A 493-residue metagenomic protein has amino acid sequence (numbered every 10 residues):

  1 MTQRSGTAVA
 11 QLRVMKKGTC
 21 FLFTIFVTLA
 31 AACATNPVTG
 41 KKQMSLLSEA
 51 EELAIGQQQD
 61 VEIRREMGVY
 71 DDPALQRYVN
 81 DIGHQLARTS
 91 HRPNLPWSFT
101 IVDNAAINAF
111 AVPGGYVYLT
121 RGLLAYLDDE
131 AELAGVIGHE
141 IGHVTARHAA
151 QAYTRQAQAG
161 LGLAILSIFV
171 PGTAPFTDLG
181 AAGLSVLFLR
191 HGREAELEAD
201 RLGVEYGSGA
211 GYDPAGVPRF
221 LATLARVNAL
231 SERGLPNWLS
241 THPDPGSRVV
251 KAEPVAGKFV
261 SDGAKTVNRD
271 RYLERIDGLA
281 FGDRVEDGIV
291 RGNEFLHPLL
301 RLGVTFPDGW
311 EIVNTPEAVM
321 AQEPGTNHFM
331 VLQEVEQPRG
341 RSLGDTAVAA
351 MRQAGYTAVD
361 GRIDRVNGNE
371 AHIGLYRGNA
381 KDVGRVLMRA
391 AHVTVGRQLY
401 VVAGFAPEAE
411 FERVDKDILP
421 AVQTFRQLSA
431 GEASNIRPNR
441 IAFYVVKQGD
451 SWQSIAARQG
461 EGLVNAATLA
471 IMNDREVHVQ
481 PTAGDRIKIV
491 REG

Functional and structural regions predicted by a protein language model:
Q3-F23: Bacterial N-terminal signal peptides that target proteins for export
C20-F21, C33-F306, E311, P316-A318 (+3 more regions): A Zn2+-metalloprotease active-site environment signal
A134, F259, W310-I312, V402-R437: Surface-exposed amphipathic alpha-helical segments
V331-E334, R389, R397-P407: Short, well-ordered beta-strand elements
V348-R397: Signature of long, low-cysteine stretches enriched in small and polar/charged residues
A430-L463, D485: Primarily a LysM-type cell-wall glycan-binding module
L463-G493: Extracellular LysM carbohydrate-binding repeats and other cell-envelope/extracellular binding modules
